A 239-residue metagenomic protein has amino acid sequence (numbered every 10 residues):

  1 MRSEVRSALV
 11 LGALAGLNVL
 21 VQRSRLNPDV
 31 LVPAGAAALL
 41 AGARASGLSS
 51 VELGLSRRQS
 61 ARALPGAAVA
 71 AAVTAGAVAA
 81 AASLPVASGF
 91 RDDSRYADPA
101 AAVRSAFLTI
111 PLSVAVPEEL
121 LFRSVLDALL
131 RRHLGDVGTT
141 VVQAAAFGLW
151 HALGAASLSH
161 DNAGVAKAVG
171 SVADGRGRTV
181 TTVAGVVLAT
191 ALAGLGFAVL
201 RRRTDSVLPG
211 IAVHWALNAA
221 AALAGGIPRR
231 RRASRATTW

Functional and structural regions predicted by a protein language model:
M1, V5-R23, P111, A115 (+3 more regions): Charged, low-complexity N-terminal segments of organelle-associated membrane proteins
R2-S50, A61-A68, S105: Alpha-helical transmembrane segments in multi-pass membrane proteins
A13, A37-G42, A68, A72 (+4 more regions): Membrane-active amphipathic alpha-helices enriched in small hydrophobic residues
L14-Q22, L39-G47, A77-A82, H151 (+2 more regions): Structural signal for membrane-spanning alpha-helices in multi-pass inner-membrane proteins, emphasizing helix cores
R23-L26, L48-V51, A82-S94, A155-A163 (+2 more regions): Transmembrane helix-loop junctions in multipass membrane proteins, especially transporters and channels
S50-A115, D127, R131-R132, A166-R176: Juxtamembrane helix-loop-helix connectors linking adjacent transmembrane helices in multi-pass membrane enzymes
R104-W239: Transmembrane helix-loop-helix hairpins at the membrane interface of multi-pass integral membrane proteins
